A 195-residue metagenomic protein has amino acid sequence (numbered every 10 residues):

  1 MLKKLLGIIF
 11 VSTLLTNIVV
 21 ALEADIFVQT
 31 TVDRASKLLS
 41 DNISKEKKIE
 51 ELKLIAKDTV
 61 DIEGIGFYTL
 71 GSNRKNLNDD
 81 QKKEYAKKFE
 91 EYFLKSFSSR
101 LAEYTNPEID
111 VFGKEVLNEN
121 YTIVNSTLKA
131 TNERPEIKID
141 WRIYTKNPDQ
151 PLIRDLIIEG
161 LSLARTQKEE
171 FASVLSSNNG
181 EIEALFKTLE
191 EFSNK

Functional and structural regions predicted by a protein language model:
L2-V11: Sec-dependent signal peptide recognition, specifically the positively charged N-region followed immediately by
L15-A21: Sec/Tat signal peptide C-region and signal peptidase I cleavage site
E23-L101: Early exported N-terminus immediately downstream of N-terminal targeting peptides
R74, E91-Y92, A130-T131, E159-L163: Solvent-exposed loop/turn segments at secondary-structure junctions within structured extracellular/periplasmic domains
K95-I137, T188, F192-K195: Surface-exposed, charged secondary-structure patches
E136-K138, R142-R165: Short beta-strand edge/turn micro-motifs at domain boundaries
D155-K195: Low-complexity, intrinsically disordered terminal/linker segments enriched in charged and Gly/Pro repeats
